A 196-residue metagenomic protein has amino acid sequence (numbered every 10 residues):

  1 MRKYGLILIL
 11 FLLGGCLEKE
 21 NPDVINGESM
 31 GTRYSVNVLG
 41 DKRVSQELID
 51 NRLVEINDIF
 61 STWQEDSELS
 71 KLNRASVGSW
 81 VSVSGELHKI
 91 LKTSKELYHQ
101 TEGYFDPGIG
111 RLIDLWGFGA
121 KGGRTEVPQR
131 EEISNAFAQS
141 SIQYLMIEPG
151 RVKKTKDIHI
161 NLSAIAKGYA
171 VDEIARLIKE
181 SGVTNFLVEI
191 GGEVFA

Functional and structural regions predicted by a protein language model:
Y4-G5, L13-A166, R176-F186: A contiguous, well-ordered beta/alpha segment that forms the leading edge of an enzyme domain
E173: Penicillin-binding protein/beta-lactamase superfamily catalytic region
I190: Active-/binding-site microenvironments in catalytic and ligand-binding cores
E193-A196: Beta-rich nucleic-acid/ligand-interaction surfaces
